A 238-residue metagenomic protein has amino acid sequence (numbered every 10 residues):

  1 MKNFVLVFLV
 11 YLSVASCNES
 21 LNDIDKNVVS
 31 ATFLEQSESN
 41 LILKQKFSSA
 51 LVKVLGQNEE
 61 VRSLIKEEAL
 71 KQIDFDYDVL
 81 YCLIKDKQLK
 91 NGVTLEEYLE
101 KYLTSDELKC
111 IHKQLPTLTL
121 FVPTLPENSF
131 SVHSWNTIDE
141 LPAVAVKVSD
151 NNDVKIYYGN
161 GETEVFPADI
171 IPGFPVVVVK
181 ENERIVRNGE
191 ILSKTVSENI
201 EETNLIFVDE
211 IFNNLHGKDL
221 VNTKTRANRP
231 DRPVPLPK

Functional and structural regions predicted by a protein language model:
M1-F4, N18: Positively charged n-region of N-terminal signal peptides that target proteins for export
S13-S16: C-terminal motif of bacterial Sec signal peptides marking the signal peptidase cleavage site
E19-R232: Acidic/polar, low-complexity intrinsically disordered N-terminal segments immediately downstream of a Sec signal
